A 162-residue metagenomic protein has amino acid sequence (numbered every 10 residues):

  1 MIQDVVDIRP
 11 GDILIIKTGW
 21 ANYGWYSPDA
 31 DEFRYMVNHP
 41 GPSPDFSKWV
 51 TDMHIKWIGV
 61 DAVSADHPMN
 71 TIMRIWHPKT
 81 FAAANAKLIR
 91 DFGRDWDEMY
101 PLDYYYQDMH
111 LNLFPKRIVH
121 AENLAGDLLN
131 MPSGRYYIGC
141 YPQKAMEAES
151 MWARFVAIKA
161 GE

Functional and structural regions predicted by a protein language model:
M1-E162: Active-/binding-site microenvironments in catalytic and ligand-binding cores
